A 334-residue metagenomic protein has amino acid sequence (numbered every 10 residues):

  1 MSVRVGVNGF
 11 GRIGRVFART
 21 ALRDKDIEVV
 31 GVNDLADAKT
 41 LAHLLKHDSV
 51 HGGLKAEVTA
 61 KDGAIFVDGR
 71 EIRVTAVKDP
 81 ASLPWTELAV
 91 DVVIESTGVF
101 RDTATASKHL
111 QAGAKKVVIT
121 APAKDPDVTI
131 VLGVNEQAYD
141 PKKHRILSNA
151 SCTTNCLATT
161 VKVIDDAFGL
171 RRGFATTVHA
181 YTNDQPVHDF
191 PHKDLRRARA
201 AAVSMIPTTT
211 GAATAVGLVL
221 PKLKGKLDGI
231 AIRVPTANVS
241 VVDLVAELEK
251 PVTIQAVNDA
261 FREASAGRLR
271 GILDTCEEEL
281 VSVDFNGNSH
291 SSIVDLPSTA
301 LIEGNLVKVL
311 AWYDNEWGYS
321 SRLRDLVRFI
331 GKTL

Functional and structural regions predicted by a protein language model:
M1-A198, L301, D325, K332-L334: N-terminal Rossmann-like NAD(P) cofactor-binding subdomain of oxidoreductases, focused on the glycine-rich
N8, K39, L88, A104 (+11 more regions): Conserved active-site and cofactor/substrate-binding residues in soluble primary-metabolism enzymes
G14, A18, S107, A158-D165 (+8 more regions): Predominant activation on well-ordered alpha-helical scaffold segments within soluble catalytic domains
L22-D26, K162-L170, A180-N183, T210 (+5 more regions): Generic secondary-structure signature for well-ordered alpha-helical cores
I65, I130-L132, I146, H188 (+5 more regions): Short clusters of hydrophobic/aromatic residues that line enzyme substrate/ligand-binding pockets
K143-H144, A200-A202, V239-D243, L306-K308: Short, solvent-exposed beta-strand edge segments and adjacent coil->beta transition regions
D166, L170-A237: Acidic, glycine-rich segments within the central catalytic cores of soluble metabolic enzymes that bind/position
G229, V241, V245-L334: C-terminal active-site/capping subdomain that shapes the small-molecule cofactor and substrate pocket of enzyme
